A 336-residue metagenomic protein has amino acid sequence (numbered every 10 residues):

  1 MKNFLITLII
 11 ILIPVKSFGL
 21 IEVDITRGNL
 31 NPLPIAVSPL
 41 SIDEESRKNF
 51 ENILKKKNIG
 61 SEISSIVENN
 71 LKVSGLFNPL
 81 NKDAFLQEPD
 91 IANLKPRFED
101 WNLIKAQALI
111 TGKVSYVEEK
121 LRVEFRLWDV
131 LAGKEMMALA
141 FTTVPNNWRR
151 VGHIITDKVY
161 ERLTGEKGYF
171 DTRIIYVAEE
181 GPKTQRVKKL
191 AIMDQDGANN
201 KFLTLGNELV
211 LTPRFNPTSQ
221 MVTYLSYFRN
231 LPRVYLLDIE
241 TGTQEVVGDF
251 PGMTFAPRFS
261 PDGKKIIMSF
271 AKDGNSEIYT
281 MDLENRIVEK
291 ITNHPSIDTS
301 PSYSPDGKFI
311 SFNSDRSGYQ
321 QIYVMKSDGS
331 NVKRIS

Functional and structural regions predicted by a protein language model:
I21-E22, I91-K158: Amphipathic beta-strand/beta-sheet edge segments enriched in Tyr/Trp
I25-R97, I110: Short beta-strand->alpha-helix linker/helix-N-cap micro-motif that forms a surface specificity/interaction loop
L131, D194-A198, D238-G242, D282-R286 (+1 more regions): Short loop/turn segments that connect beta-strands within beta-propeller blades
K167, E179-K189, L205-E208, L225-V234 (+5 more regions): A flexible loop/linker signature enriched in serine peptidases of the S9 family
G168-F170, P217-T218, P261-D262, P305-D306: Residue-level detector of Asp-centered blade-edge/turn motifs that repeat once per structural unit in beta-propeller
I174, V222, G263-I267, G307-S311: Hydrophobic beta-strand positions that form the internal "hydrophobic ladder" of WD40/Gbeta-like beta-propeller blades
